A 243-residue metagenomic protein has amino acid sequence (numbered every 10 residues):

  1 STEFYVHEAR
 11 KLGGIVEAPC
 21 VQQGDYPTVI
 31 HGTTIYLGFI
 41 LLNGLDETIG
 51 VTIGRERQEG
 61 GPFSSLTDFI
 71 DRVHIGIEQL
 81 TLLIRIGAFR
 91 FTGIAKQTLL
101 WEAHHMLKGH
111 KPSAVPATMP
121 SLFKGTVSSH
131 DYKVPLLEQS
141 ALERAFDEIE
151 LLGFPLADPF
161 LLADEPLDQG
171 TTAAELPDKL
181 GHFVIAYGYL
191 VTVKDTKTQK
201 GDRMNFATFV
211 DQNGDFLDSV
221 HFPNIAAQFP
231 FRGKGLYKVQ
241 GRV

Functional and structural regions predicted by a protein language model:
S1-V243: Noncatalytic, beta-rich nucleic-acid-contacting surfaces in large DNA/RNA-processing enzymes
